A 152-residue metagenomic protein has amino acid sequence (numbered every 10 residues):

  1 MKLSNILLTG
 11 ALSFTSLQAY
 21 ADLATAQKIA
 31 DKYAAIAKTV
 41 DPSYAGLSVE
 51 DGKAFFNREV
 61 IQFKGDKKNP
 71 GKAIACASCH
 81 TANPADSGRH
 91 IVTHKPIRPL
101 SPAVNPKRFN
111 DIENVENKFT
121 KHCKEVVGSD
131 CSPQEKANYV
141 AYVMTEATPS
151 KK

Functional and structural regions predicted by a protein language model:
K2-Q62, A103-K152: Post-cleavage N-terminal segment of exported redox proteins
V60-A73: Local sequence-structure signature of Cys/Sec-based thiol-disulfide redox active-site neighborhoods
D66-K68, H94, Q134: Residue-level detector of alpha-helical recognition elements and their boundaries
K67-K68, A85-G88: Feature detects amphipathic, helix-rich regulatory segments
K72-P84, Y139, V143: The canonical Cys-X-X-Cys-His
G88-P96: Short cysteine/histidine-rich zinc-coordinating motifs and their immediately flanking basic loops
R98-P102: Short, local alpha-helical segments
